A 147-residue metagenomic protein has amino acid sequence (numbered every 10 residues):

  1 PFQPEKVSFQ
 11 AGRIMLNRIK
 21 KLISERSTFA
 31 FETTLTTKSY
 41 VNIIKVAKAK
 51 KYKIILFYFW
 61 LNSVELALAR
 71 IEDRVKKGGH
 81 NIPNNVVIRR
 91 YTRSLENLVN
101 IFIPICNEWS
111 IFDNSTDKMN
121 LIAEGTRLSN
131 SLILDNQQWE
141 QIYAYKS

Functional and structural regions predicted by a protein language model:
P1-S27: Conserved substrate/cofactor phosphate-moiety recognition/catalytic segment in nucleotide-dependent phosphotransferases
S8-G12, T37, Y91: A conditional alpha-helix N-cap/helix-loop micro-motif detector
R26, K50-I55, I105-E108: Short glycine-/polar-rich loops that comprise or flank the Walker A/P-loop and associated switch/sensor motifs
F31-Y40, L61: Acidic, metal-coordinating catalytic cores used for nucleic-acid/nucleotide bond scission and strand-transfer chemistry
N42-V46: A short acidic, amphipathic alpha-helical/loop segment
Y52-I101: A glycine- and Lys/Arg-enriched "phosphate-lid" helix/loop adjacent to the NTP-binding pocket of small-molecule kinases
N100-S147: NTP-dependent small-molecule kinase module
